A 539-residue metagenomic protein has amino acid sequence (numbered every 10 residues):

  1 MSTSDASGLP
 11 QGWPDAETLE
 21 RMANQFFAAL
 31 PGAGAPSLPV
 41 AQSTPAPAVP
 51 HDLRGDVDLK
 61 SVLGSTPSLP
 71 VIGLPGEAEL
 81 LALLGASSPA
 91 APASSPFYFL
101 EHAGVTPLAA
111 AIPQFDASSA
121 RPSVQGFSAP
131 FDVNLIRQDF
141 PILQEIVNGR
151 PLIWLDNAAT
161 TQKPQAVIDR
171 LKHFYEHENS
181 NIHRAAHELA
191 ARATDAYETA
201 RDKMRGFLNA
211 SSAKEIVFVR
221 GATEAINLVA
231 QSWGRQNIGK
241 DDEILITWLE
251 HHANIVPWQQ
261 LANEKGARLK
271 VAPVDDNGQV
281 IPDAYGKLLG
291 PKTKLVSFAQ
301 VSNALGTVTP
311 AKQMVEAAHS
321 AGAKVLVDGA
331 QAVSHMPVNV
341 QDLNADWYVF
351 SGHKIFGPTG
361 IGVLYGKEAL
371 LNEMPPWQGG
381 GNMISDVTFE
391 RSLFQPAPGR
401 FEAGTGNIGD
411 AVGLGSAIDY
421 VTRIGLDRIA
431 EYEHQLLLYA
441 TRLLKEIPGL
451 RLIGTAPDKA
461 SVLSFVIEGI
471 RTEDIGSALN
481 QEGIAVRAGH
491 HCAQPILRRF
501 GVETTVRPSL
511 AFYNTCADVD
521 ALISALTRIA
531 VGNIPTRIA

Functional and structural regions predicted by a protein language model:
M1-A539: Pyridoxal 5′-phosphate
